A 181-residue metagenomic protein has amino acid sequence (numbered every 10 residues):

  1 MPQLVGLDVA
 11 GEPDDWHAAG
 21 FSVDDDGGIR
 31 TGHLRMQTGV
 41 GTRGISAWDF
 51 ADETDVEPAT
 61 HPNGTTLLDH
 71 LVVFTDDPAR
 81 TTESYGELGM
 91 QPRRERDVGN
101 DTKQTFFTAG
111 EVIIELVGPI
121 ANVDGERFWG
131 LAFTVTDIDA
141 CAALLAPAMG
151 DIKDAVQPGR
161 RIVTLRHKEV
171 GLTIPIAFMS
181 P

Functional and structural regions predicted by a protein language model:
M1, V98-D101: Structural preference for solvent-exposed beta-strand-turn elements and adjacent flexible terminal/loop segments within
M1-P92, T108-P181: Glyoxalase I/VOC metalloenzyme domain signal
T105: Aromatic/basic-lined ligand-recognition segments that form π-stacking hydrophobic pockets flanked by Lys/Arg to engage
